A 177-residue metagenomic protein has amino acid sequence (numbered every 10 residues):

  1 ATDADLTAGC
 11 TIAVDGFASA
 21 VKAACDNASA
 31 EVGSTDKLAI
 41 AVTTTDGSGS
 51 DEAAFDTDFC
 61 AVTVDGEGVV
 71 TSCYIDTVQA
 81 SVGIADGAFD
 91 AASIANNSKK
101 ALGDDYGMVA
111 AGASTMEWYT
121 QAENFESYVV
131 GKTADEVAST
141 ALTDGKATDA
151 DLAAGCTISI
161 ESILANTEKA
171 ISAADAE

Functional and structural regions predicted by a protein language model:
A1-E177: Active-site- and interface-proximal helix/loop "cap" or "latch" segments in soluble metabolic and energy-transducing
